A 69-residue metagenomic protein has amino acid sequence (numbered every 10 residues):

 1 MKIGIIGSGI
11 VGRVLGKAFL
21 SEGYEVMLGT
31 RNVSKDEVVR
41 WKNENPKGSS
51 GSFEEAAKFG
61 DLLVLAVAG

Functional and structural regions predicted by a protein language model:
M1-E44: NAD(P)+-binding Rossmann beta1-loop-alpha1 motif at the extreme N-terminus of oxidoreductases
E44-G48, S52-G69: Rossmann-like NAD(P)-binding element
